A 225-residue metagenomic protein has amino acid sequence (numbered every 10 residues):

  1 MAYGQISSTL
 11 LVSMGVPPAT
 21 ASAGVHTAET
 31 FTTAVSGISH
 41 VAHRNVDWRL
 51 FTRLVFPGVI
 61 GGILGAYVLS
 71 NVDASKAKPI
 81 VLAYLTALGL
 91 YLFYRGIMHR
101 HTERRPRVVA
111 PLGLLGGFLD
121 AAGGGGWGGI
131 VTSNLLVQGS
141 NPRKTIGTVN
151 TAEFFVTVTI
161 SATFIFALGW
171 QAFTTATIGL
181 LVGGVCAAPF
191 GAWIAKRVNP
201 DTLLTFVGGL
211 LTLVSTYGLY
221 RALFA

Functional and structural regions predicted by a protein language model:
M1, Q5, A28-F31: Generic alpha-helical scaffold signal
A2-P18, I38-G123, I130-Q138, P142-K144 (+1 more regions): Juxtamembrane transmembrane-helix boundary motif
S13, T20-G37: Early transmembrane hairpin of solute transport permeases
S22-T30, I146-F154, L211: Transmembrane helix-bundle signature of multi-pass membrane transporters/permeases
T30-T33, T86-G89, F154-V158, T212-S215: Small-residue-rich packing faces within the transmembrane alpha-helices of Major Facilitator Superfamily
A34-G37, V158-I165: A short secondary-structure junction motif
A122, G126, T157-A162: Hydrophobic alpha-helical segments of membrane proteins
